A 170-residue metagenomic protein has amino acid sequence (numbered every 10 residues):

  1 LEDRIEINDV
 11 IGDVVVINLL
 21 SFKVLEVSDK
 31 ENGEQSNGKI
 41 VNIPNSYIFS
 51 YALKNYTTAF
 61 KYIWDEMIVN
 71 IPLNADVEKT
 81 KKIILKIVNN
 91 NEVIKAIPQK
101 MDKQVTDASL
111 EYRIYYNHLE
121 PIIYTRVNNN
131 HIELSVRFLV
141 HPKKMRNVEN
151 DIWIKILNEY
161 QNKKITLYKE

Functional and structural regions predicted by a protein language model:
L1-D102: Soluble accessory domains appended to multi-pass membrane transport proteins
A75, L85-K86, V93-E170: Solvent-exposed, non-transmembrane regulatory segments of membrane-associated proteins
